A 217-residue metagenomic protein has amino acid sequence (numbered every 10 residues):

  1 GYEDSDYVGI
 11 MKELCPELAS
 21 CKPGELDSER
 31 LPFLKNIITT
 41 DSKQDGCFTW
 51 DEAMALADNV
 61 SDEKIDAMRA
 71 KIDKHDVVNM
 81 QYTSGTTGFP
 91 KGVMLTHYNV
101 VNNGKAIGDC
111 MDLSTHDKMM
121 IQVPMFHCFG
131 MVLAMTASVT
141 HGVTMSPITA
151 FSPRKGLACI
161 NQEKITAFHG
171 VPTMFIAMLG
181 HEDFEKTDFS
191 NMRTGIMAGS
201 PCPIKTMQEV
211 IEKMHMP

Functional and structural regions predicted by a protein language model:
G1-E3, Y7-L14, S20-C21, K91-M94 (+2 more regions): Short beta-strand->loop structural element characteristic of the AMP-binding/adenylate-forming
G1-L56: Structural core segment of the AMP-binding/adenylate-forming
R30-L31, T39, F48-Y82, F89 (+1 more regions): Conserved pre-ATP/AMP-binding loop-to-beta segment of ANL
N36, M54-A55, T140, Q162-G170 (+1 more regions): Gly/Ser/Thr-rich phosphate-binding loop
V77, T83-T86, M119, M125 (+4 more regions): Conserved S/T- and glycine-rich ATP-binding loop of Class I adenylate-forming
V101-K118, F126-A167, A177, H181: Conserved AMP-binding/adenylation subdomain of ANL enzymes
